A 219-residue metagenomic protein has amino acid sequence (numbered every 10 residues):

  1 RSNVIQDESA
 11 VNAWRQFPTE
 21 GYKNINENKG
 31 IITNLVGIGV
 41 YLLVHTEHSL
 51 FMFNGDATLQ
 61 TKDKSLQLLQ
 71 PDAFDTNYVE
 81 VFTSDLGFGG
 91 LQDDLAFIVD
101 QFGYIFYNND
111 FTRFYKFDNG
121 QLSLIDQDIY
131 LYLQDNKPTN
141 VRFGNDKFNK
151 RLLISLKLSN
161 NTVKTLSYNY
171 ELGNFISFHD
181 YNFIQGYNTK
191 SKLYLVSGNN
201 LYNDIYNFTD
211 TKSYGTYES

Functional and structural regions predicted by a protein language model:
R1-P71, R151-S167, N199-N200, I205: N-terminal beta-propeller domains
E27-I31, F88-L95, V99-G103, T112-S219: Beta-sheet repeat architectures centered on beta-propellers
Y41, G103-Y104: Conserved short loop/turn motifs at secondary-structure junctions
K62-F82, S123-L131, S177-H179: Beta-propeller fold detector
